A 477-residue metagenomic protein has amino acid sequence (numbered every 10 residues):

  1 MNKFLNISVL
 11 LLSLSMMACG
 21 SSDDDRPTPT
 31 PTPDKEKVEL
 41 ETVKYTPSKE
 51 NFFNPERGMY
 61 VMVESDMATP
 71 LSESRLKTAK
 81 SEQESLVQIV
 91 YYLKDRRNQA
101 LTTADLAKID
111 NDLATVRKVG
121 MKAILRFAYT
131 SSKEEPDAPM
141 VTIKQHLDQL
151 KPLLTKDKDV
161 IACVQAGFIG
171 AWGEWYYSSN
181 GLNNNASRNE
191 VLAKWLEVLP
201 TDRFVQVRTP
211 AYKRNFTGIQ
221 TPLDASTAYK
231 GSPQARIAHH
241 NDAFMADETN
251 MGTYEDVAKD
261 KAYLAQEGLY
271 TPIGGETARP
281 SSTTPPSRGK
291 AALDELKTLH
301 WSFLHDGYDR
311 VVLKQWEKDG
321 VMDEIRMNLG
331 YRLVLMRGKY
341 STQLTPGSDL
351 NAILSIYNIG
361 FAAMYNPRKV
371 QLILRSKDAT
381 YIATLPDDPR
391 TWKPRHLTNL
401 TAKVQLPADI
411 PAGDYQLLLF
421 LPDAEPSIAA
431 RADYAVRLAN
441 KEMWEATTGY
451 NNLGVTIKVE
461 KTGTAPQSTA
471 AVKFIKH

Functional and structural regions predicted by a protein language model:
M1-S8: Bacterial N-terminal signal peptides that target proteins for export
L11-T42: Bacterial Sec-dependent N-terminal signal peptides
P33-L86, V90-Y92: Boundary/entry segment of secreted carbohydrate-active catalytic domains
E73-T130, M140-I143, R203: Aromatic-lined substrate-binding rim segments of carbohydrate-active enzymes
D105-K122, D137-Q165, N185-V198: An active-site-proximal structural segment forming one wall of the substrate-binding cleft that immediately precedes
C163-Q165, E174, S178-D309: Catalytic-core regions of glycoside hydrolase
P286-Y340: Catalytic cores of secreted or luminal carbohydrate-active enzymes
D323-H477: Extracellular/luminal regions of secreted and cell-surface proteins that mediate adhesion/ECM remodeling
